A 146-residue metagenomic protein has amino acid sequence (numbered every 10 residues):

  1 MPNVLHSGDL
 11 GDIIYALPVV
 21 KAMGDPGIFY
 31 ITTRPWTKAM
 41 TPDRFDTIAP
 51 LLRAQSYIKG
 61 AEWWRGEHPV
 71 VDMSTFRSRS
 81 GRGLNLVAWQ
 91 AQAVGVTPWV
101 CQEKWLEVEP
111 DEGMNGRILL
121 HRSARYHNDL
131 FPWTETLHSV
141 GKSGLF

Functional and structural regions predicted by a protein language model:
M1-F146: Catalytic machinery of carbohydrate-active enzymes, primarily nucleotide-sugar-dependent glycosyltransferases
